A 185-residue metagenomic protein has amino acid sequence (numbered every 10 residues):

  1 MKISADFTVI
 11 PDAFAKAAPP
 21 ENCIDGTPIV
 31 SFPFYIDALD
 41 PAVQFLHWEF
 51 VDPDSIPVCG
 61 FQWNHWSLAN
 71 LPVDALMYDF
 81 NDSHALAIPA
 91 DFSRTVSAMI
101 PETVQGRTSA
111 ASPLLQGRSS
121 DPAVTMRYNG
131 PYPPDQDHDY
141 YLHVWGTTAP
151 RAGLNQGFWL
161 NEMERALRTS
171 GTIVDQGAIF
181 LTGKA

Functional and structural regions predicted by a protein language model:
M1-A185: N-terminus-centered regions that define maturation/targeting leaders and the start of the first functional domain
